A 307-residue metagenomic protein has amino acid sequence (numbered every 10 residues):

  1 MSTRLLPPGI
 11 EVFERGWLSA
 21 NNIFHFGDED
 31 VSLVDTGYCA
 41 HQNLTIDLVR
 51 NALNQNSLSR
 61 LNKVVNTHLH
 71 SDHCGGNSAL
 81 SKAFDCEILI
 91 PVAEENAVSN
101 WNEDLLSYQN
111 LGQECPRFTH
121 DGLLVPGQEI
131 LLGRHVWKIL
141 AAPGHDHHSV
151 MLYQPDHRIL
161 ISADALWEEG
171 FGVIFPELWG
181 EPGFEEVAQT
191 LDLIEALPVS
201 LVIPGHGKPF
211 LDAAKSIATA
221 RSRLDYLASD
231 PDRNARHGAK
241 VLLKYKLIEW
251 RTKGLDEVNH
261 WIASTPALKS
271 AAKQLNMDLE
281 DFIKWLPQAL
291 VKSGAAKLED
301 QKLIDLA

Functional and structural regions predicted by a protein language model:
S2-N56, M151-A163, E168: Conserved beta-strand hairpin/beta-sheet module of binuclear metal-dependent hydrolase folds, prominently
R4-I10, Y108-G112, G133-H135: Short Pro/Gly-enriched beta-strand edge/turn motifs at strand-loop
G9, H25, D35, H68 (+7 more regions): Divalent metal-coordination and catalytic microenvironments
V31, Y38-A40, V136-P143, H147-S229: Metallo-beta-lactamase
A40-N43, R50-L132: Active-site HxH/HxHxD metal-binding segment of metal-dependent hydrolases
H41-L44, G122, P182-E186, D278 (+1 more regions): Soluble or luminal CAZymes and related metallo-dependent hydrolases
A235-A307: C-terminal regulatory/interaction regions
